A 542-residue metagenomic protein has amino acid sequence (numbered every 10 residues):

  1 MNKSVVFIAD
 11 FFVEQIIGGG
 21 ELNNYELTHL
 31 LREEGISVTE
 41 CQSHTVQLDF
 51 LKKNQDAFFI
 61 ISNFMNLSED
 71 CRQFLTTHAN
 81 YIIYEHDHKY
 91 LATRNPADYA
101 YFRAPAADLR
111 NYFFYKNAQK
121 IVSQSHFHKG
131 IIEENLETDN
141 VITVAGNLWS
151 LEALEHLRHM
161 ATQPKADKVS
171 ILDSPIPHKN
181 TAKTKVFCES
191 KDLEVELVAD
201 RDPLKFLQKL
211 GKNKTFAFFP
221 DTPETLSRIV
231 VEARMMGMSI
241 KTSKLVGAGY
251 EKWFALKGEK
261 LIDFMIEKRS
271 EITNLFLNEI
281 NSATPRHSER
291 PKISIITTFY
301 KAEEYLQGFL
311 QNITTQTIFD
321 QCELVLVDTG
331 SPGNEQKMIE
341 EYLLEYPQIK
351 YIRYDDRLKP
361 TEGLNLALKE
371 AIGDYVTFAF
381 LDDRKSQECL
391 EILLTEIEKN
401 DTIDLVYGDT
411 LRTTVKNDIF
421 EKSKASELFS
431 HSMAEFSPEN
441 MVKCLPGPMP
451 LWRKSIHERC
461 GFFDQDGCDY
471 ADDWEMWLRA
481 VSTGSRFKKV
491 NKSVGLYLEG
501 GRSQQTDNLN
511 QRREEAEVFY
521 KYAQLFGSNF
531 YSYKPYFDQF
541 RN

Functional and structural regions predicted by a protein language model:
M1-N66, K241-R269: N-terminal pre-catalytic "stem/leader" segment of glycosyltransferase-like enzymes
A100-I121, G130, A516: Membrane-proximal helix-turn-helix segments that form the acceptor-binding/catalytic region of lipid-linked
A302-T315: Short, well-formed alpha-helical segments that are part of the catalytic scaffolds of diverse glycosyltransferases
D328-M338, F380: A conserved acidic beta->alpha catalytic loop
Y354-A371: Glycine-rich, basic loop-to-helix element that forms the pyrophosphate-binding segment of sugar-nucleotide handling
V376: Short aromatic/hydrophobic "clamp" motif used to bind/position activated sugar donors
E388-E421: Conserved donor NDP-sugar-binding/catalytic core segment of glycosyltransferases
S430-E514: Conserved nucleotide-sugar donor-binding catalytic segment
